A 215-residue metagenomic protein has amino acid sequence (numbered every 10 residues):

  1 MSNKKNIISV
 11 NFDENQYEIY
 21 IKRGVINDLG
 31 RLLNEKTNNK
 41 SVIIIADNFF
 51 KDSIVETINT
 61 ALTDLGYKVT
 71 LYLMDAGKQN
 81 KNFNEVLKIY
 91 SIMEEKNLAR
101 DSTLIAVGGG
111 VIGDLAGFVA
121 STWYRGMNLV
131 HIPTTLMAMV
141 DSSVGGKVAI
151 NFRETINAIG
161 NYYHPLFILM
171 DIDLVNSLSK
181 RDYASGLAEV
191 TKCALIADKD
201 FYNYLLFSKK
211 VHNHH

Functional and structural regions predicted by a protein language model:
S2-T103, K192: ATP/NTP phosphate-donor binding region
N11, Y20, F118-H214: A glycine/threonine-rich phosphate-anchoring loop and its flanking beta-alpha core in nucleotide/phosphate-binding
D75, A106, T135: Residue-level "edge-of-site" marker
G110: Acidic-aromatic/histidine active-site loop/patch
G113: Catalytic nucleophile loop
